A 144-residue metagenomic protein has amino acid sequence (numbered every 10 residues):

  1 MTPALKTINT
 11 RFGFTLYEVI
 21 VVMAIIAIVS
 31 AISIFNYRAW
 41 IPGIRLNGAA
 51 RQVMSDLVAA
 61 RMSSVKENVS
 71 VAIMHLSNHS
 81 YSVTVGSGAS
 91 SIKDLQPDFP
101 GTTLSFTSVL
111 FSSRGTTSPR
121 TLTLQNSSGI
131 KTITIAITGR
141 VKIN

Functional and structural regions predicted by a protein language model:
M1-T7, I28, I32-N144: N-terminal helix-rich module
F12-A24: N-terminal signal-anchor/signal peptide hydrophobic helix marking the start of the first transmembrane segment
